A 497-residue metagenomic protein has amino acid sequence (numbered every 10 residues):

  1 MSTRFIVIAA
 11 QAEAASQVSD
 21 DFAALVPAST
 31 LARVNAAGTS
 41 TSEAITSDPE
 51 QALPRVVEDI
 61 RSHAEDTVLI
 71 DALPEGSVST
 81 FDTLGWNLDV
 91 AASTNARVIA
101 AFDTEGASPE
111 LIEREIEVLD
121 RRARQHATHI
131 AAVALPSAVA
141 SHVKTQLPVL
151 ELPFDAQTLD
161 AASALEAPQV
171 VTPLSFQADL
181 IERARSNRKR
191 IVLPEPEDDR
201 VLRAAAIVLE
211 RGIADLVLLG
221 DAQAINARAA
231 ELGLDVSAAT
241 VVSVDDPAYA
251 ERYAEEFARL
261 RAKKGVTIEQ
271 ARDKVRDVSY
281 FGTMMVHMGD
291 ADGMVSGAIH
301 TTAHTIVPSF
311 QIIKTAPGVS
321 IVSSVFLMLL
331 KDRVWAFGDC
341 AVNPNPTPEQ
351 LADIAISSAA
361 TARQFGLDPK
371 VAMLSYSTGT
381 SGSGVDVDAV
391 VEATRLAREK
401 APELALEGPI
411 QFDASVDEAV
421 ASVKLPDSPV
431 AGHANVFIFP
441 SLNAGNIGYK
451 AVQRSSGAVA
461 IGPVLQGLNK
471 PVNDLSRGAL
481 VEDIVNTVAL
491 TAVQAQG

Functional and structural regions predicted by a protein language model:
M1-L174: Flexible phosphate-sensing "switch/lid" loops adjacent to ATP/NTP-binding sites across phosphate-transfer
V170-D388, E392-A431, V436-G497: Anion-binding alpha/beta catalytic cores of soluble intermediary-metabolism enzymes, centered on
